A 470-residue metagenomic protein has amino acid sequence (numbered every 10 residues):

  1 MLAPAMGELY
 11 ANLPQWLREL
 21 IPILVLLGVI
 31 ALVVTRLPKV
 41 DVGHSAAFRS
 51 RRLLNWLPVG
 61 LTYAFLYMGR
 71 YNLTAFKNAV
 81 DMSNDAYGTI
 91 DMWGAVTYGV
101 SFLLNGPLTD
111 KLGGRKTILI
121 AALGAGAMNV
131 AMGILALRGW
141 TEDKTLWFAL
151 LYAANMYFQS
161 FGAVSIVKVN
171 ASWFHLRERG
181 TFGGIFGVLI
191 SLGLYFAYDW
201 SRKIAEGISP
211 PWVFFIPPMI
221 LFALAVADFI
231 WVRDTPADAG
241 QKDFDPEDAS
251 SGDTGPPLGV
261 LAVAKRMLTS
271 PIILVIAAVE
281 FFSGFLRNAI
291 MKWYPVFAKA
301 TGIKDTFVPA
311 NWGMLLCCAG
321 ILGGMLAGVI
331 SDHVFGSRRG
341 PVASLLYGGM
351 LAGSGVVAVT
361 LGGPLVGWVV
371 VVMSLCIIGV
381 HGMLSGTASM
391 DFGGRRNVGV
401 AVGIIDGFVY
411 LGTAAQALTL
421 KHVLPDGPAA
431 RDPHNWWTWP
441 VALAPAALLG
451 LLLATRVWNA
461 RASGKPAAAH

Functional and structural regions predicted by a protein language model:
L9-R18, F186-A237: Helix-loop-helix hairpin linking two adjacent transmembrane segments in secondary transporters
V42-R49, A239-V275: Juxtamembrane intracellular "pre-TM" segments in multi-pass secondary transporters
A64, M128, D143-F161, L365-M383 (+1 more regions): Hydrophobic core of transmembrane alpha-helices in multi-pass small-molecule transporters, especially MFS/SLC-type
R70-A75, S270-M325, H381, T413-L420: Extracytoplasmic gate region of multi-pass secondary transporters
K111-A122, D332-Y347: Cytoplasmic membrane-interface "Motif A"-like loop-to-helix N-cap segments of 12-TM Major Facilitator Superfamily
L123-T141, G348-G362: C-terminal ends and interior cores of transmembrane alpha-helices in multi-pass membrane transporters/permeases
L151-I190: Cytoplasmic helix-loop-helix junction between adjacent transmembrane helices in 12-TM secondary transporters
S337-T387: C-terminal transmembrane helical hairpin of 12-TM major facilitator-type secondary transporters
